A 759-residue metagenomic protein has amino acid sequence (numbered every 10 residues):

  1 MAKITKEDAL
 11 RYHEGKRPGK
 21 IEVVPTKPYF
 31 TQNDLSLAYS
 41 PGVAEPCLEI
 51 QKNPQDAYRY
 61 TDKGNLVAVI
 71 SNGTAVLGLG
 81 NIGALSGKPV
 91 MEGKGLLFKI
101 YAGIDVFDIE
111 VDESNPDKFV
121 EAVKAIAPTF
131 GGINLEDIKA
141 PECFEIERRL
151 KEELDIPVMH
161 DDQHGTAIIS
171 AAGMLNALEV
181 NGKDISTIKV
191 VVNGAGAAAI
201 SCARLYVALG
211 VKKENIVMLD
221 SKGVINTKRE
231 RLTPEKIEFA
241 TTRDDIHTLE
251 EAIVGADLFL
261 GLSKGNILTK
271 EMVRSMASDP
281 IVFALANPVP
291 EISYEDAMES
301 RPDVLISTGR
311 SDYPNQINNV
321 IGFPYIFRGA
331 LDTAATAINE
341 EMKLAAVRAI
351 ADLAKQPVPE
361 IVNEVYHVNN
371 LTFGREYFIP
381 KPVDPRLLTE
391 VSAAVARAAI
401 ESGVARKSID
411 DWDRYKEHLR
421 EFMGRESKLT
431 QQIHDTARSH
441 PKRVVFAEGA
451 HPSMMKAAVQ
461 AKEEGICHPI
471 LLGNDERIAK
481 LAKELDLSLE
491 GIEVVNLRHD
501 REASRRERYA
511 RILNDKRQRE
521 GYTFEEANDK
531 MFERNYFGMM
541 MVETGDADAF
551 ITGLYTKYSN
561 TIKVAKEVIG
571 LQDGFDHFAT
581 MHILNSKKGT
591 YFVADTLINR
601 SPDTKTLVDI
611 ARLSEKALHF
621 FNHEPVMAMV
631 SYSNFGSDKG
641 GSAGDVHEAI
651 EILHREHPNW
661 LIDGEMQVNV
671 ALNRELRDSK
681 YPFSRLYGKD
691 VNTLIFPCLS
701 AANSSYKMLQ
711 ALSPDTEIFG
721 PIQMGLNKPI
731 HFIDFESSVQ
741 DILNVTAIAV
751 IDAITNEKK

Functional and structural regions predicted by a protein language model:
M1-V158, L353, S392, R397-A398 (+6 more regions): N-terminal ligand-binding/catalytic initiation module
A2-K3, D161-D162, N181-K183, A284-S392 (+4 more regions): Adenosine-phosphate binding glycine-rich loop
L66-G78, G83, A167-A171, N181-V207: Glycine-rich adenosine-cofactor-binding loop
L85, D137-D184, R406-I409, Y415-K759: Anion-binding alpha/beta catalytic cores of soluble intermediary-metabolism enzymes, centered on
A127, I185, A252-I253, V273-M276 (+2 more regions): A short, aliphatic-rich alpha-helical micro-motif
N193, L209-K236: NAD(P)-binding Rossmann-fold cofactor-contacting core
I237-L305, R310-D312: Rossmann-like adenosine-cofactor binding region
